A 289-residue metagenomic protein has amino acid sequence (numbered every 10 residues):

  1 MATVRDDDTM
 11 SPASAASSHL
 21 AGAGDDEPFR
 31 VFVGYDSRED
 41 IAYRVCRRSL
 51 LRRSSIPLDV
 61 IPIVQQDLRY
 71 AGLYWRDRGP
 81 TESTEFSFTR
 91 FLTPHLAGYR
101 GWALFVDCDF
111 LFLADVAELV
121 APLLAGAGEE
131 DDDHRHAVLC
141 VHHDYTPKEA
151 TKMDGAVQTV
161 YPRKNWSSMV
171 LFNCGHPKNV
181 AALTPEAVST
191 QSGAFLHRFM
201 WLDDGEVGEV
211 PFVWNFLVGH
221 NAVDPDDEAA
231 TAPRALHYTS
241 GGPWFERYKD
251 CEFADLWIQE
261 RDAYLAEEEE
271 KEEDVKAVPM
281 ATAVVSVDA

Functional and structural regions predicted by a protein language model:
A2-F32, R38, R44, S54-I56 (+2 more regions): A glycosyltransferase accessory/donor-loop signature
E27, R53-P57, L96-L104: Short, solvent-exposed loop/edge-beta patches enriched in aromatic
E39-D40, F112: Alpha-helix N-cap/loop-to-helix initiation residues
R47, L51: Zn2+-dependent metallopeptidase catalytic core
D59-L96: Active-site-proximal specificity loops/subdomain of glycosyltransferases
L73-T81, K152-Q158, D224-E228: Short, surface-exposed amphipathic charged segments that create phosphate/polyanion-binding patches used for binding
T89-T146, L171: GT-A fold catalytic core of metal-dependent nucleotide-sugar glycosyltransferases, centered on the diacidic
A125-A194: Conserved catalytic core of nucleotide-sugar-dependent glycosyltransferases
